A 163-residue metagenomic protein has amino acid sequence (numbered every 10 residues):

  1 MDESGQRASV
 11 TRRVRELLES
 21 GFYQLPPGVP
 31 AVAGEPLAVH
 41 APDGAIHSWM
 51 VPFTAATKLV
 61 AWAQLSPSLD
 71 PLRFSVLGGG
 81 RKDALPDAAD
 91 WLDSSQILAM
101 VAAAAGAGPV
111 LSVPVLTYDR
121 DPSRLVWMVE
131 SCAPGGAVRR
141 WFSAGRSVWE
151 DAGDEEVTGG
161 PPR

Functional and structural regions predicted by a protein language model:
M1-P42, G79-T117: Short, non-transmembrane alpha-helical segments in secretory-pathway proteins
F22-S68, L111-S143: Exposed beta-strand-loop-beta-strand "reactive/processing" segments of non-cytosolic proteins
A61-S95, G136-R163: A short, surface-exposed interaction/processing loop segment used at functional sites
